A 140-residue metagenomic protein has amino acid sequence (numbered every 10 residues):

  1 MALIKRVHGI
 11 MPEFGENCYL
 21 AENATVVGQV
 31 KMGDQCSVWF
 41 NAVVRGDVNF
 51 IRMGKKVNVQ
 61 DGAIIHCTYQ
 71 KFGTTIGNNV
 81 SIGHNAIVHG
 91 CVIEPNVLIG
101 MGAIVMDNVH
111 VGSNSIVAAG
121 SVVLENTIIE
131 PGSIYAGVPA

Functional and structural regions predicted by a protein language model:
M1-F14, Y19, N41, D47-T68 (+2 more regions): Glycine-rich hexapeptide-repeat left-handed beta-helix
A24: Compact, Lys/Arg-rich rRNA/RNP-binding cores from ribosome-related proteins
V27-G33: N-terminal glycine-rich anion-binding loops that anchor highly charged ligand groups
